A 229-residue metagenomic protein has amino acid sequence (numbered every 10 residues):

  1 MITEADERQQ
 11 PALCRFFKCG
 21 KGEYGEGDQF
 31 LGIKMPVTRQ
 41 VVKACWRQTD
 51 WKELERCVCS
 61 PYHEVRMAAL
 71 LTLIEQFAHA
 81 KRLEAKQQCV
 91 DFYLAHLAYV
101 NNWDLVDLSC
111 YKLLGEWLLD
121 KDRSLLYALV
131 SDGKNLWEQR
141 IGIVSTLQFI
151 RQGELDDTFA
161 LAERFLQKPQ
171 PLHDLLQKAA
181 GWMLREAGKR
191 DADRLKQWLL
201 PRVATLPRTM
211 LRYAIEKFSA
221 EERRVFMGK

Functional and structural regions predicted by a protein language model:
M1-K229: Alpha-helical scaffold domains
